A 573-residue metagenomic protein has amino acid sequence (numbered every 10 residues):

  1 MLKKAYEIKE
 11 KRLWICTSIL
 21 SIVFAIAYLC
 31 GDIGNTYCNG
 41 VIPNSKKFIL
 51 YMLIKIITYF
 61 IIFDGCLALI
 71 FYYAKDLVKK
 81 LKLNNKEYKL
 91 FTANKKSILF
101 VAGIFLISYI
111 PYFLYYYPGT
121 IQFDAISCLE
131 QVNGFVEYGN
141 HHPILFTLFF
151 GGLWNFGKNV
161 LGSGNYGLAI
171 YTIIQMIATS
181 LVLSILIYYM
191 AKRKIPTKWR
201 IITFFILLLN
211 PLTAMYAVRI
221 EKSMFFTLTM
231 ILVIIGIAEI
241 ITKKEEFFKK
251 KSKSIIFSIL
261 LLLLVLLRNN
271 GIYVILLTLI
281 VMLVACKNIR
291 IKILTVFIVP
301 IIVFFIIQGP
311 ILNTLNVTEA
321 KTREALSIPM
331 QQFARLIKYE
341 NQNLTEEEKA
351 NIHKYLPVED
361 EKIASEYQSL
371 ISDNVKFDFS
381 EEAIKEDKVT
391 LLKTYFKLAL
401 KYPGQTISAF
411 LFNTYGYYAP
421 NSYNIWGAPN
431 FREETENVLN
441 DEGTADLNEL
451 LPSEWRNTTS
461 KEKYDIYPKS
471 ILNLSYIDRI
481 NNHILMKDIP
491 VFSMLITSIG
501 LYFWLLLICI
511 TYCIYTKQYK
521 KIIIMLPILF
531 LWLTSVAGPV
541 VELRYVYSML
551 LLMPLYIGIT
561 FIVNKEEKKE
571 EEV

Functional and structural regions predicted by a protein language model:
M1-F24, F48-Y109, V563-V573: Start-transfer (signal-anchor) and selected internal transmembrane alpha helices of multi-pass inner/ER membrane
L53, I144-L148, N159-S184, F204: Loop-to-helix entry region of an early transmembrane alpha helix in multi-pass inner-membrane enzymes
I61, G65, I173-K194: Transmembrane-helix motifs of polytopic, lipid-linked glycan transferases
K96-F100, L186-L209, L228, I522-I524: Transmembrane-helix signature of polytopic, membrane-embedded enzymes that assemble or transfer cell-envelope glycans
Y116-C128, E137-L153, G157, L161-Y166 (+1 more regions): Extracytoplasmic catalytic/substrate-binding loops of multi-pass membrane glycan-assembly enzymes
F123, M215-F226, L267: Short acidic/glycine- and proline-prone juxtamembrane loop motifs at membrane-interface regions of multi-pass membrane
K253-R268, L279-I280, P300-F304: Membrane-interface alpha helices of multi-pass inner-membrane proteins
V317-S470: Membrane-proximal stem/loop segments at transmembrane-domain junctions that anchor or position
